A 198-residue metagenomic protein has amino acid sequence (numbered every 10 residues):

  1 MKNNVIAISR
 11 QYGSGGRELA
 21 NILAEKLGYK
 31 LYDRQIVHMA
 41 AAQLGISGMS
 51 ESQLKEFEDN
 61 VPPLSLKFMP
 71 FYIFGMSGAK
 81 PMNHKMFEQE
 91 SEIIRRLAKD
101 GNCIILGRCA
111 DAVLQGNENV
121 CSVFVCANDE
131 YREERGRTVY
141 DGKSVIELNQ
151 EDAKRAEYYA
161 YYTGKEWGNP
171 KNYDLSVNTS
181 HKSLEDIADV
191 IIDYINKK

Functional and structural regions predicted by a protein language model:
K2-V5: Extreme N-terminal starter segment of soluble prokaryotic enzymes
I8-N21: Glycine-rich phosphate-binding P-loop
K30-A42: Short beta-strand-centered segment that lines the nucleotide-binding/catalytic pocket of NTP-utilizing
A41-N102: ATP-dependent small-molecule kinase phosphotransfer cores that center on conserved nucleotide phosphate-binding segments
V61-K67, G142-E185: Small-molecule kinase domains that catalyze NTP-dependent phosphoryl transfer to phosphate-bearing small molecules
S91, L184-I192: Short, amphipathic alpha-helical "lid/cap" segments that border enzyme active or binding sites
L97, A110-G116, R137: RNA pseudouridine synthases
G116-Q150: Conserved phosphate-donor/acceptor-positioning beta-strand/loop module used by diverse small-molecule
